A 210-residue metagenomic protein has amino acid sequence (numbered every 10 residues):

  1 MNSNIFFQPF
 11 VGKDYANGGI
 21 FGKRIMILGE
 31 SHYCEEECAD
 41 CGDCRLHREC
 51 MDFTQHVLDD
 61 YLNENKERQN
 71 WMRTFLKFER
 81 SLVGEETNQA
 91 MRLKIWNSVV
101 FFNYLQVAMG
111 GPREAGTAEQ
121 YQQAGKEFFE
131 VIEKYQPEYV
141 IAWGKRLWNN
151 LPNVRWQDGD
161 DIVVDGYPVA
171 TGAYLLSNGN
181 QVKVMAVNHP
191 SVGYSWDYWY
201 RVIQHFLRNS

Functional and structural regions predicted by a protein language model:
M1-Y135, Y139, K145-L147: A polyanion-binding, active-site-adjacent surface
A115-K126, N149-S210: C-terminal capping/extension of enzyme domains
